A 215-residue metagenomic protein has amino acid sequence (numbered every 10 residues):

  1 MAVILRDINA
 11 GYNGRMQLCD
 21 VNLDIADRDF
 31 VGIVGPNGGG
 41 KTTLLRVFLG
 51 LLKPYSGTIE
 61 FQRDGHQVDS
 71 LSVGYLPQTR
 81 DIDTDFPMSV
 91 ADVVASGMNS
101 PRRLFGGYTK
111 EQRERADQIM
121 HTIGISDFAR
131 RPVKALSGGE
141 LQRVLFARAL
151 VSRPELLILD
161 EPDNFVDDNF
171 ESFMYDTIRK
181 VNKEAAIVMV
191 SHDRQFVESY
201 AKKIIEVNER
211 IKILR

Functional and structural regions predicted by a protein language model:
V34-P36: The feature captures the beta-strand-to-loop junction immediately N-terminal to the Walker
L49: Helix-to-loop junction immediately C-terminal to a conserved catalytic motif
P54-V73: Conserved ABC transporter NBD signature motif
K110-F128: Conserved ABC ATPase "signature" region
P132-L136, E140: Conserved ABC ATPase signature
F146, M174: Hydrophobic anchor residue at the start of the ABC signature
L157-E161: Catalytic Walker B motif of ABC-type/P-loop ATPase nucleotide-binding domains
